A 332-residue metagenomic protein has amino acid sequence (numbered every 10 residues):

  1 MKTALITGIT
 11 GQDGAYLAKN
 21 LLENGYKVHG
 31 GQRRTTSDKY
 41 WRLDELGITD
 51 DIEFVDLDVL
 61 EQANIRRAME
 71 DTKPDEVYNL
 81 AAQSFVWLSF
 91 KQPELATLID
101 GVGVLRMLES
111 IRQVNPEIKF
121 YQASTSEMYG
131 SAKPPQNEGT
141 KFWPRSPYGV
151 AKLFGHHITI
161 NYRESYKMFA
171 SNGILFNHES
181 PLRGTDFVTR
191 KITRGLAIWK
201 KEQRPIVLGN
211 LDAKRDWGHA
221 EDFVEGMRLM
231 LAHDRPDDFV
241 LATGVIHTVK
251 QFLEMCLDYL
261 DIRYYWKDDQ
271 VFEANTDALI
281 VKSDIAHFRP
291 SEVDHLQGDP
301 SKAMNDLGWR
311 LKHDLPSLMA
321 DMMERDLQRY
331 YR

Functional and structural regions predicted by a protein language model:
M1-H178, E221, L231, E254 (+6 more regions): N-terminal Rossmann-like NAD(P)+-binding domain of SDR-like oxidoreductases, especially those catalyzing
K19, E23, G30-G31, L57 (+2 more regions): C-terminal substrate-binding subdomain of Rossmann-fold SDR/epimerase-dehydratase oxidoreductases
A96, L182, I246: Aromatic/pi-system hotspot detector in well-structured domains
D100, T125, T185, L208-N210 (+1 more regions): Helix N-cap/beta->alpha junction signal
G149, D186-F187: Short, conserved loop/turn and helix-capping segments at secondary-structure boundaries that abut family-defining
N177, P181-G184, D212-D216: Heptad-repeat alpha-helical coiled-coil signaling segments
